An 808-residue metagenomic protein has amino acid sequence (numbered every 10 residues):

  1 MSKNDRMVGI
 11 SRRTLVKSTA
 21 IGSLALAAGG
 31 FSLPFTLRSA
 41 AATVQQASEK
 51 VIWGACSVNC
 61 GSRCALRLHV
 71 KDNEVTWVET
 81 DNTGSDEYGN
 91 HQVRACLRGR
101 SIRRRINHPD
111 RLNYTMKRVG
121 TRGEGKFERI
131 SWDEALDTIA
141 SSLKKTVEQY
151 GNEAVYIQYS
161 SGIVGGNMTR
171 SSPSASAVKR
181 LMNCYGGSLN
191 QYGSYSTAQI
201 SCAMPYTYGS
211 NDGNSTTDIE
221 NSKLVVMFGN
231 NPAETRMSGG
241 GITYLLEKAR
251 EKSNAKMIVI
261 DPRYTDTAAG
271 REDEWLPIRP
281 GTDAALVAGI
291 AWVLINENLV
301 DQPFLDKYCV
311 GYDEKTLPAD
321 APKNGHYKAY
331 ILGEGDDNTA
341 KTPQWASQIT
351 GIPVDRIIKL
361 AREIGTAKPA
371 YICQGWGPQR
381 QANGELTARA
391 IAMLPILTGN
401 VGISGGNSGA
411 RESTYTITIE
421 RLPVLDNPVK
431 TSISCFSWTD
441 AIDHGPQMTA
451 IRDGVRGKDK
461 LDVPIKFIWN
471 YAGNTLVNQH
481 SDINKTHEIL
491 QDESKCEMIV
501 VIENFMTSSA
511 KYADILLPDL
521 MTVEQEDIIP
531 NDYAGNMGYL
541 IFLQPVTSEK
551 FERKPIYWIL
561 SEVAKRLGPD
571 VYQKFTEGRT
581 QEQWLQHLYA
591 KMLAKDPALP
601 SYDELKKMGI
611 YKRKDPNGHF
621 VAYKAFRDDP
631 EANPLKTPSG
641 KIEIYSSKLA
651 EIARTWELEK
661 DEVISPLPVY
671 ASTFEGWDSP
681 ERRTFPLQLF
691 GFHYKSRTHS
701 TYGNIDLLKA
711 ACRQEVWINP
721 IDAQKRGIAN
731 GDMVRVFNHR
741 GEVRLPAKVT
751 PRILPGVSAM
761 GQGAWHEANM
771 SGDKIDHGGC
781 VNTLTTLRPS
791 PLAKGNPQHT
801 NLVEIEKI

Functional and structural regions predicted by a protein language model:
S2-K3, P173-I260, T267, A285 (+3 more regions): Extended redox/cofactor-interaction regions of prokaryotic respiratory oxidoreductases
S2-L299, G325, A450, K466 (+3 more regions): N-terminal export/assembly segments and adjacent metallocofactor-ligating motifs of anaerobic energy-metabolism
R263-A367: Long, well-ordered, tryptophan-enriched scaffold segments
E272-I278, G538-E549: Short beta-alpha connecting loops at secondary-structure transitions that line or flank enzyme active sites
K323-N324, K328-I442: Active-site phosphate/pyrophosphate-binding segments
E497-M498, P545-S561: Phosphate/diphosphate-binding loops
L520-P545, G756: Catalytic or ion-translocation cores adjacent to nucleophile or general acid/base/metal-coordination motifs in diverse
I556-M608, S700-Y702, D706-W717, I721-I808: Long, contiguous, secondary-structure-rich segments that constitute the structural scaffold of globular domains
